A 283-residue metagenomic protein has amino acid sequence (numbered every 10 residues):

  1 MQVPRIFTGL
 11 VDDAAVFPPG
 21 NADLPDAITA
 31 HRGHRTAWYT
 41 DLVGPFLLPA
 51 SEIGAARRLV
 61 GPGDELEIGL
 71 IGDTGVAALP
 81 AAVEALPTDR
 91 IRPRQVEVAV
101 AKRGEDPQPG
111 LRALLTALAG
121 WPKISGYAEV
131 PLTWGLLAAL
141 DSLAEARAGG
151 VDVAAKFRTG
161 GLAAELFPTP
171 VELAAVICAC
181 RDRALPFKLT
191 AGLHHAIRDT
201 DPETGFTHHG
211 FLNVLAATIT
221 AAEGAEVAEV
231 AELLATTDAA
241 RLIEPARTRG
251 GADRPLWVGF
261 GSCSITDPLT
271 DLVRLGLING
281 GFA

Functional and structural regions predicted by a protein language model:
M1-I124, L136-A138, T220-A283: Alpha/beta catalytic barrel-like cores
L48-P49, V130-P131, R158, T190-A191: Short His-Asn-centered micro-motif
V96-D182: Eukaryote-skewed repeat-based solenoidal scaffolds used as protein-protein interaction platforms, primarily
L136, A148-E229: Catalytic alpha/beta core domains of metabolic enzymes, predominantly
